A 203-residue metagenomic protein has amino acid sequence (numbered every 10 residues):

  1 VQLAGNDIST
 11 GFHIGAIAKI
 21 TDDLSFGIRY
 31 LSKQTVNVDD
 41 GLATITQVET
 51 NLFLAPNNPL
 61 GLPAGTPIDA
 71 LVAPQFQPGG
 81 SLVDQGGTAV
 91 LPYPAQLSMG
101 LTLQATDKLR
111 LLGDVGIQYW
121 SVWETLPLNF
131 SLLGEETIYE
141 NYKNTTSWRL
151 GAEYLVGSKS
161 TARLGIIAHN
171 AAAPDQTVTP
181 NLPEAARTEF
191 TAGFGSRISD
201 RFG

Functional and structural regions predicted by a protein language model:
V1-G203: Outer-membrane beta-barrel porins/channels
